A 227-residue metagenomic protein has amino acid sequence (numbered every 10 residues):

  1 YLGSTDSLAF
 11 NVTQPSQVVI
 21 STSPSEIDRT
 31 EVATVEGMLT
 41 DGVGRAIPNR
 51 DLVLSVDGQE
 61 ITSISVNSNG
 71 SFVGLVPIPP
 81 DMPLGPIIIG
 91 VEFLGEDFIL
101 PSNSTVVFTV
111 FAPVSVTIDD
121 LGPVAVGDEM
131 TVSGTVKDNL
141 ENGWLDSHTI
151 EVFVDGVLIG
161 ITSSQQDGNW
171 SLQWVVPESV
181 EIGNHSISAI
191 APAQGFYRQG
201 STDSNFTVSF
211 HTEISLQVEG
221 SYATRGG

Functional and structural regions predicted by a protein language model:
Y1-S4, V56, I78, P86-S104 (+2 more regions): Enriched for extracellular/lumenal, surface-exposed ectodomains of secreted and cell-surface proteins
G3-D6, T40-E60, I87, S104 (+2 more regions): Short flexible loop/turn segments that cap and initiate beta-strands
A9-Q14, V106-A112, F206-F210: Interdomain boundary/hinge segments at the C-termini of tandem beta-sandwich modules
P15-T22, A112-D120, H211-V218: Proline-enriched interdomain boundary motifs that mark the N-terminal boundary and often initiate the first structured
D28-V43, G74, V91, G127-E141 (+1 more regions): Beta-strand-rich structural segments
R29, P48, S68, P83-L84 (+5 more regions): Surface-exposed loops/turns
S68-L75, Q166-Q173: Aromatic sugar-binding surface patches on proteins that engage polysaccharides or sugar-phosphate polymers
